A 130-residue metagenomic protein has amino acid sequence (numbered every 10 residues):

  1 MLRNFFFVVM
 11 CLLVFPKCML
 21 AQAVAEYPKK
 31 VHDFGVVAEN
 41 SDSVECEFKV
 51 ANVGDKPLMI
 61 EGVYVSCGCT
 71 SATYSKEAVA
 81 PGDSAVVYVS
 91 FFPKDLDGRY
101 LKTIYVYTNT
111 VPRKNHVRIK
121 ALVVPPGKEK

Functional and structural regions predicted by a protein language model:
N4-F15: Sec-dependent N-terminal signal peptides
F15-A21: Sec/Tat signal peptide C-region and signal peptidase I cleavage site
A21-V53, P126-K130: Beta-sheet-dominated interaction scaffolds and their linkers
C46-N52, V89, K102-Y107: Buried hydrophobic-core signal for structured, non-transmembrane domains
V53-K56, D95, T110: Short, acidic/polar linear motifs in exposed loop/turn regions
D55-V86: Surface-exposed binding patches on compact interaction domains or structured appendages
V87-D95: Short, hydrophobic beta-strand segments
D97-G127: Terminal connector regions
